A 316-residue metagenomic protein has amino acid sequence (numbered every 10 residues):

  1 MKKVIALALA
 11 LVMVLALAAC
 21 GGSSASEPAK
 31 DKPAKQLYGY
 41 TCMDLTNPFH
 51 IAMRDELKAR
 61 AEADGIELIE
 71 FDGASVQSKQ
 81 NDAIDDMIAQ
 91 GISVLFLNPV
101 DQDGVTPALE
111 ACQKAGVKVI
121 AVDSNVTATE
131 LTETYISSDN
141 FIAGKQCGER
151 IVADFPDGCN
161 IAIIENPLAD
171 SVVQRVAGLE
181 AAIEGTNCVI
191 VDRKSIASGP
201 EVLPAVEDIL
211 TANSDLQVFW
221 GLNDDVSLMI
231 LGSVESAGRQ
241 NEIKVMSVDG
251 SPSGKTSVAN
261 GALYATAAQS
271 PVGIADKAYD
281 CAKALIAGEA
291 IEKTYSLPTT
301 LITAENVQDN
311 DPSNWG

Functional and structural regions predicted by a protein language model:
M1, A18-A19: Intrinsically disordered, low-complexity Ser/Thr/Pro-rich tracts
M1-L11: Positively charged n-region of N-terminal signal peptides that target proteins for export
A8-L9, A16-A18: N-terminal regions of proteins, emphasizing targeting and processing segments when present
M13, C20-G316: A residue-level marker of the well-folded mature domains of exported/periplasmic proteins
